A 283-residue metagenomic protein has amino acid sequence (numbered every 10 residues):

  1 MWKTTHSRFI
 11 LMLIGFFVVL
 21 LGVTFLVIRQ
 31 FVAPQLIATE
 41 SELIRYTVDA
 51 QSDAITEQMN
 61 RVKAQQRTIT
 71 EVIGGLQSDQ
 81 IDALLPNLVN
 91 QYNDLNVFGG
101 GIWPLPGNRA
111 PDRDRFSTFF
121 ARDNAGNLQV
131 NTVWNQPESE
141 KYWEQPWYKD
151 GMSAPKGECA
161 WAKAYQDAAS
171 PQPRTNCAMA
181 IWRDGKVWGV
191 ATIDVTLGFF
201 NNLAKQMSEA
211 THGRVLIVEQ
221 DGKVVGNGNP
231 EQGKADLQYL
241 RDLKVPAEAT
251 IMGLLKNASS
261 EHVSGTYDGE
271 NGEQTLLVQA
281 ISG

Functional and structural regions predicted by a protein language model:
K3-A38, E42: Extreme N-terminal signal-anchor transmembrane helix of membrane signaling/transducer proteins, especially in bacteria
Q30-R67: Juxtamembrane membrane-water interface segments immediately C-terminal to a transmembrane helix
T47, N60-K156, M207: Extracytoplasmic/periplasmic sensory segments of membrane signal-transduction proteins
I81-N96, V190-R241: Solvent-exposed, extracytoplasmic
F98, F116-S117, N176-C177, H212-R214: Short loop/turn microsegments at loop-to-beta-strand junctions
N127-N202, Q206: Extracytoplasmic/periplasmic ligand-binding sensor regions of membrane-associated signaling proteins
W182-R183, R241-G283: Extracellular/periplasmic juxtamembrane segments that couple receptor/chemosensory ectodomains to their
